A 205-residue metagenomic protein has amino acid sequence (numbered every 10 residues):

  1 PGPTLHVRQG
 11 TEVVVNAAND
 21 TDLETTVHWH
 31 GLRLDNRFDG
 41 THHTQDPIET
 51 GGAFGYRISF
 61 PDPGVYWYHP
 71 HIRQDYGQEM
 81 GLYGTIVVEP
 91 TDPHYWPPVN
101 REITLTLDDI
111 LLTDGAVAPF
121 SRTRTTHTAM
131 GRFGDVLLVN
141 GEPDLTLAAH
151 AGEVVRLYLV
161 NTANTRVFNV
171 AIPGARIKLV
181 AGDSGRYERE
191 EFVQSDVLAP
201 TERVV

Functional and structural regions predicted by a protein language model:
P1-L32, N100, A163: A long-range scaffold signal marking pre-active-site subdomains of enzyme folds
R8-G10, E49-A53, N100, G152 (+1 more regions): Solvent-exposed, conformationally flexible loop/turn segments
V14, V65-W67, R156: Short, conserved beta-strand segments of beta-strand-rich sandwich/propeller modules, principally
N16, E24-V27, N36, W96 (+1 more regions): Short, solvent-exposed loop/turn elements at domain surfaces
T21-T25, L32-L34, D39-H94, V193-V205: Extracellular/periplasmic metallocenter environments
N36-E49, R122-V205: Histidine- and aromatic-rich segments of cupredoxin/plastocyanin-like copper-binding domains
E89-T104, D114-G115: Low-complexity, Pro/Ser/Thr- and charge-rich linker/hinge segments at domain boundaries
I103-L105, D109-T125: Conserved, well-structured core segments that form or line functional sites
